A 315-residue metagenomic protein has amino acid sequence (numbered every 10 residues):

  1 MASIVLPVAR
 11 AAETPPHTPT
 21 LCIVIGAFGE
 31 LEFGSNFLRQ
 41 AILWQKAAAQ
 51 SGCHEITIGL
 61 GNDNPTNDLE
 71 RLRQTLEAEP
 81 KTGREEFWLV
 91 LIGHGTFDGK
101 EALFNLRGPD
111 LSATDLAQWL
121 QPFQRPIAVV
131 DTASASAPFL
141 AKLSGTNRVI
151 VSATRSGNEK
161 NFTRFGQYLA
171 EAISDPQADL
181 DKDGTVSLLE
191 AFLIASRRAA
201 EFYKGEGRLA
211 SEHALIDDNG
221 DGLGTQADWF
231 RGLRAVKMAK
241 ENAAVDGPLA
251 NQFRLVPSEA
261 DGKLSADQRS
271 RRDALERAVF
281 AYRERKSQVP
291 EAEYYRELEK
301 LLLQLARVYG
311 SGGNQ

Functional and structural regions predicted by a protein language model:
M1-S3, V8-C22, G34, R208-Q315: Disordered regulatory segments flanking catalytic cores
I4, V8-W88, G95-F97, A102-F104 (+3 more regions): Boundary/activation segment at the start of structured domains
P15, L31-I42, D63-E70, L106 (+6 more regions): Soluble non-cytosolic domains of exported or imported proteins
G26-G29, L38, I42-H54, E77-K81 (+9 more regions): Sec-exported extracytoplasmic/periplasmic mature domains
F28-G34, P122-V130, G145-S152, A235-V236 (+1 more regions): Short, mixed-charge, low-aromatic patches
I42, A128-Q226: Active-site-proximal C-terminal subdomain of hydrolase catalytic domains
L76-G108, F123-R164: Active-site microenvironments of hydrolase-like enzyme catalytic domains
S112-F123: Catalytic-core regions built around general acid/base machinery
